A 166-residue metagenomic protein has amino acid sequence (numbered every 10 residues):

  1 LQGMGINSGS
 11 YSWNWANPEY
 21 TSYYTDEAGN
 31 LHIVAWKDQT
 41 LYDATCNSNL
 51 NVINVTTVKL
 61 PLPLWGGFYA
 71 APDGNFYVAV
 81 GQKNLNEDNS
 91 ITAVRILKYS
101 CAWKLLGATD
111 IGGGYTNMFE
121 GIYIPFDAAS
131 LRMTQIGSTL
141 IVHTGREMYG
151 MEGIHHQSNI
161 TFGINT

Functional and structural regions predicted by a protein language model:
Q2-L41, P61-L62: Beta-strand-rich domains and repeat architectures in extracellular enzymes and scaffolds, especially beta-propellers
G3, N54-V58, L105-Y115: Beta-propeller fold detector
W15-Y24, P61-A71, N117-M133: Repeated scaffold domains used in trafficking and secretory/extracellular systems, primarily beta-propellers
A28-I33, D73-A79, G137-H143: Entry beta-strands of beta-propeller and related beta-repeat scaffolds
K37-L41, Q82-D88, E147-G153: Short glycine/acidic-enriched loop and turn motifs that connect beta-strands
D43-C46, I91-W103, I154-T166: Beta-propeller blade signature
P63-L85: A broadly used, surface-exposed interaction patch
G114-T166: Solenoidal tandem-repeat scaffolds enriched in leucines and small polar residues
